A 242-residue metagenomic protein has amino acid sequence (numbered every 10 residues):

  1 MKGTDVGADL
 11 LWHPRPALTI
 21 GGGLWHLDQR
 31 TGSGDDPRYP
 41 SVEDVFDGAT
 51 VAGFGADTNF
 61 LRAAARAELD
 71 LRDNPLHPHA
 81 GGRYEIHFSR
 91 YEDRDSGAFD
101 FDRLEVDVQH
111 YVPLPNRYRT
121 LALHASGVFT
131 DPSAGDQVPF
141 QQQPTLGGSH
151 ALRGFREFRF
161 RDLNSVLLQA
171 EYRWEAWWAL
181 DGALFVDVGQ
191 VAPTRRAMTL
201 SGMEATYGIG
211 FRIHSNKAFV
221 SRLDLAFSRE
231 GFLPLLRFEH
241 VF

Functional and structural regions predicted by a protein language model:
M1-N59, A64, L146, R159-D162 (+2 more regions): Gram-negative/organellar outer-membrane beta-barrel architecture
D9-H13, G23, R66-D70, Q109-P113 (+3 more regions): Transmembrane beta-barrel domains of outer membrane proteins
P16-I20, N74-L76, P115-R119, W178-G182 (+2 more regions): Repeated loop/turn-to-beta-strand initiation elements of outer-membrane beta-barrel proteins
I20, Q29-D35, N74-L76, D95-A98 (+4 more regions): Outer-membrane beta-barrel proteins
G21-W25, E68, G82-S89, A122-V128 (+4 more regions): Transmembrane beta-strands of outer-membrane beta-barrel proteins
F46-A56, F60-W177, A192: C-terminal outer-membrane beta-barrel translocator/porin domains of Gram-negative envelope proteins and their
E171-E204: C-terminal hydrophobic structural anchor segments that stabilize assembly/packing rather than catalytic chemistry
